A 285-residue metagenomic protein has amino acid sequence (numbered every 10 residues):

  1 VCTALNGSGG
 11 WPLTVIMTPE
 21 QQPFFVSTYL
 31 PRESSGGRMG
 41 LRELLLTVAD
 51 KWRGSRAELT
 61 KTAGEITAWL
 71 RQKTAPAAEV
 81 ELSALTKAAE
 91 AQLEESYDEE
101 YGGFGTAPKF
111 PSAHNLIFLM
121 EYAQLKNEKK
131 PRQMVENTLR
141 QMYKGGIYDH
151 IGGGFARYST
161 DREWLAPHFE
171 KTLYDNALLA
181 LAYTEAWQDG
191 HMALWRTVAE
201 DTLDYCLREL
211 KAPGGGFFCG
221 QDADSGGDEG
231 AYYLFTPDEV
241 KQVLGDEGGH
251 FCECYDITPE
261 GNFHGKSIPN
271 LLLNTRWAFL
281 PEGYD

Functional and structural regions predicted by a protein language model:
V1-D285: Replace the tail clause
